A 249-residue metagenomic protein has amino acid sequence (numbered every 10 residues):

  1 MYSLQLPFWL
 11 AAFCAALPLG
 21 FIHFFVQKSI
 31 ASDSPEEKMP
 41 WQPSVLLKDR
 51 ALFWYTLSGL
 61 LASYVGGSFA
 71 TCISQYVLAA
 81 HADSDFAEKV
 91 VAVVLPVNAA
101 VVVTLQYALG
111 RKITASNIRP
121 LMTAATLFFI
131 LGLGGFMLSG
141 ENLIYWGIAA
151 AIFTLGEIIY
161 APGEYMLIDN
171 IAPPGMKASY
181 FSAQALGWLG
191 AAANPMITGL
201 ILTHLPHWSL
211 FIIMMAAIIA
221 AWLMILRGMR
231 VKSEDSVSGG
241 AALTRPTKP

Functional and structural regions predicted by a protein language model:
Y2-F13, L202-I218: A membrane-interface helix-boundary motif in multi-pass transporters
A12-S32, M224-M229: C-terminal membrane-cytosol helix-exit motif in multi-pass small-molecule transporters
F25-L57, G240-P249: Juxtamembrane intracellular "pre-TM" segments in multi-pass secondary transporters
T71-V90: Short amphipathic helix-loop junctions that connect adjacent transmembrane helices in Major Facilitator Superfamily/SLC
T104-I118, L202: Helix-to-loop junctions at the C-terminal end of transmembrane segments in multipass secondary transporters
P120-G135: Structural signature of the two symmetry-related core transmembrane helices
I159-A172: Intracellular juxtamembrane helix-capping segments at the cytosolic ends of symmetry-related transmembrane helices
G175-H204: A late C-terminal transmembrane helix in Major Facilitator Superfamily
